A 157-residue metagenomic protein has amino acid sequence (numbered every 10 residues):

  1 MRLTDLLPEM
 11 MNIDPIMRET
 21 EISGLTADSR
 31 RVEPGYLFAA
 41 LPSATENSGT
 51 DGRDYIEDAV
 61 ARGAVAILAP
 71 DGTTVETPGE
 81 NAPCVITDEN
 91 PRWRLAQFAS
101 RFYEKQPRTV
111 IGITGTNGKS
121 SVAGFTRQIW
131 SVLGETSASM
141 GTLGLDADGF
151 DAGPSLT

Functional and structural regions predicted by a protein language model:
M1-Q97: N-terminal leader/targeting and accessory segments in enzymes
W93-T157: Phosphate-binding loop of NTP-binding sites
